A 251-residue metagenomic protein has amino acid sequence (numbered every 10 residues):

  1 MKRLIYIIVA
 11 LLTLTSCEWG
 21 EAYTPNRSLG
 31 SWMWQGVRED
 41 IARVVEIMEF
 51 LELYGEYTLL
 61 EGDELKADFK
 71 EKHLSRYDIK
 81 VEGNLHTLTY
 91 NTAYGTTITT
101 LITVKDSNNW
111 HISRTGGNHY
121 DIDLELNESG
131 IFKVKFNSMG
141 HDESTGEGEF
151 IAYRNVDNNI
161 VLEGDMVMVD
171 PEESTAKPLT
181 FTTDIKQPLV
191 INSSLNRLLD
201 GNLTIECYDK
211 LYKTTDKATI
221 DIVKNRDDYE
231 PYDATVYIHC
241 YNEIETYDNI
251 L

Functional and structural regions predicted by a protein language model:
K2-I7: Sec-dependent signal peptide recognition, specifically the positively charged N-region followed immediately by
T13-S16: C-terminal motif of bacterial Sec signal peptides marking the signal peptidase cleavage site
E18-L251: Low-complexity, intrinsically disordered segments exposed to solvent
